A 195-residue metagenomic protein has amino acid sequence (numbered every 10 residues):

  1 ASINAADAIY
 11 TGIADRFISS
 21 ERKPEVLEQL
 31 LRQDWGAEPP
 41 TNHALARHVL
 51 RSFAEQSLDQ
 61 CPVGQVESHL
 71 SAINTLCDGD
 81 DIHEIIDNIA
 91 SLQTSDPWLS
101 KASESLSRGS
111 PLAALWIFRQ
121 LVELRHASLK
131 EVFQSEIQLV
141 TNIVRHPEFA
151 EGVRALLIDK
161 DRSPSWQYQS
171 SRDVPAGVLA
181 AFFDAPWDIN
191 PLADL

Functional and structural regions predicted by a protein language model:
A1, I9-L27: Gly/Pro- and small hydrophobic-enriched strand-loop and loop-to-helix capping segments that sit at the rims
A8, D15, I117, L156: Terminal peptide-recognition signature
G12, L27-L30, L121, K160: A general structural motif at alpha-helix termini
S19-S105: Amphipathic alpha-helical blocks and their helix-capping loop/short-beta junctions
R22-Q29, I89-S91, E131, D173-W187: Short alpha-helical interface patches
I86-Q93, W98-V144, E148-A150, R154 (+1 more regions): Substrate-recognition/cap regions that form aromatic- and gly/pro-loop-enriched pockets for small-molecule ligands
L139-N142, P147, E151-L195: C-terminal amphipathic alpha-helical interaction region
